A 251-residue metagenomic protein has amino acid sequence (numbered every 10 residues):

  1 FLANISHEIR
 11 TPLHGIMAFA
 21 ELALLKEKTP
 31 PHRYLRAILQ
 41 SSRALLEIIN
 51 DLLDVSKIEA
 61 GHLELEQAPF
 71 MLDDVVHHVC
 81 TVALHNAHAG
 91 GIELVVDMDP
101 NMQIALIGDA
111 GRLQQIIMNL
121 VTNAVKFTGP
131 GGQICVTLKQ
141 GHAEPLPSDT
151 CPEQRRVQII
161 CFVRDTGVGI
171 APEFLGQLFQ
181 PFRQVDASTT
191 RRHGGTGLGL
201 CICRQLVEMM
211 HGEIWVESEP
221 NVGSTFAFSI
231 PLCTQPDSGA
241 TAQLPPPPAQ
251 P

Functional and structural regions predicted by a protein language model:
F1-L25, R43: Primarily the dimerization/phosphotransfer
Q40-I48: Short alpha-helical segment of the dimerization/phosphotransfer core of two-component systems
S56-Q67: Helix-loop junction within the histidine kinase core
E66-M71, H88, E93-I104, G141: Conserved catalytic submotifs in the C-terminal HATPase_c
H78, H85, A89, Q140-I160 (+2 more regions): Disordered, acidic interdomain junction associated with two-component signaling
G176-Q180: ATPase catalytic-site recognition across NTP-hydrolyzing enzymes
H211-E217: Glycine-rich ATP-binding loops of the HATPase_c
